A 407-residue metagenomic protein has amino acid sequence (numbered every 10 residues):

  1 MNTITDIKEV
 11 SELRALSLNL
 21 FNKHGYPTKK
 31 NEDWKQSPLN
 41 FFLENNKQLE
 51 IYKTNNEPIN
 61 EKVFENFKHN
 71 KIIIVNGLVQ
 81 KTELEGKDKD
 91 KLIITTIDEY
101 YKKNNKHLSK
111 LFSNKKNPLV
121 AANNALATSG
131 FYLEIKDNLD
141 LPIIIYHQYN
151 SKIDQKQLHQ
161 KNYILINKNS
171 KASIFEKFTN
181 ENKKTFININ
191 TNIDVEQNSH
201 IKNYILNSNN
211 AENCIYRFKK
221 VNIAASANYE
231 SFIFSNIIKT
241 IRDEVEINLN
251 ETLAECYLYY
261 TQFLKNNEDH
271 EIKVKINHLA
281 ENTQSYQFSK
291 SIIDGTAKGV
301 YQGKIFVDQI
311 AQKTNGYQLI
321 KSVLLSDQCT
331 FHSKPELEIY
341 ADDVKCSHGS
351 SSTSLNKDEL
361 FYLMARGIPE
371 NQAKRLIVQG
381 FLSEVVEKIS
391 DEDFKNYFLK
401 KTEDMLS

Functional and structural regions predicted by a protein language model:
M1-N124, S129, S291: N-terminal amphipathic, basic helical "cap/leader" segment at the start of enzyme domains
A15, N19-K23, S383, N396 (+1 more regions): A broad, structural surface signal
Y26-T28, S350, V378-V386: Short, surface-exposed loop/turn segments at secondary-structure boundaries that line and modulate
W34, L376-I377: Residue-level "edge-of-site" marker
K87-I93, E99-F361, A365-I368, L382 (+1 more regions): Conserved beta-strand/loop scaffold segments within soluble protein domains that form the structured core and edges
